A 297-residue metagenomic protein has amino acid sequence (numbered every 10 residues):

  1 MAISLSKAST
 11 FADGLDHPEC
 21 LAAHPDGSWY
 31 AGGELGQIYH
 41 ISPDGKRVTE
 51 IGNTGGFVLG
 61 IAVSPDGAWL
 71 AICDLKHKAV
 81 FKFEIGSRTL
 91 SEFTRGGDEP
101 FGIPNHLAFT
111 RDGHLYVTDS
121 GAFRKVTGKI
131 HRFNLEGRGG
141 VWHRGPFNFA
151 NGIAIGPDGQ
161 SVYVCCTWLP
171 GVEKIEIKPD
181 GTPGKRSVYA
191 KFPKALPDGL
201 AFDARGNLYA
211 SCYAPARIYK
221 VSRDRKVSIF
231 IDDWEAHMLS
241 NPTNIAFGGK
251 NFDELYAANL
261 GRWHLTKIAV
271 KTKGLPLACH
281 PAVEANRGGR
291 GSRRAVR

Functional and structural regions predicted by a protein language model:
M1-D16, R186, A278-A282, G289: A short helix->beta-strand "capping" segment at the edge of beta-propeller domains
M1-S6, W29, E34-L35, I41 (+2 more regions): Blade/loop signatures of beta-propeller domains
S6-A12, K46-G52, T89-G97, R138-R144 (+2 more regions): A short beta-strand motif characteristic of beta-propeller blades
D13-D26, L35, T54-A71, G97-A122 (+7 more regions): Beta-rich, blade/repeat-based domains predominating in secreted/periplasmic proteins but also intracellular
Q37-Y39, A79-F81, G128-H131, G171-E173 (+2 more regions): A short loop-to-beta-strand structural motif that recurs across blades of beta-propeller domains
S42-K46, E84-R88, F133-R138, E176-G181 (+2 more regions): Short loop/turn segments that connect beta-strands within beta-propeller blades
W234-E235, G249-N251, N259-H264, V270-G274: A short, acidic, flexible beta-alpha connecting loop/helix-capping segment that sits on the rim of active
